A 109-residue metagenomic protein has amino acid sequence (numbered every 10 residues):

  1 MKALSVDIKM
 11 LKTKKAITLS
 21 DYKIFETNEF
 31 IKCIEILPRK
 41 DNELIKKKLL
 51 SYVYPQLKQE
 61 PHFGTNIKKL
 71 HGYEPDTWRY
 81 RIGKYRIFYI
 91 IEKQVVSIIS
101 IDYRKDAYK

Functional and structural regions predicted by a protein language model:
M1-R81, E92-V95, D106-K109: Basic, Lys/Arg-enriched alpha-helical interface segments
Y85-S100: Short, compact, well-ordered microdomains
I101-K105: Short, solvent-exposed aromatic-acidic interface loops
